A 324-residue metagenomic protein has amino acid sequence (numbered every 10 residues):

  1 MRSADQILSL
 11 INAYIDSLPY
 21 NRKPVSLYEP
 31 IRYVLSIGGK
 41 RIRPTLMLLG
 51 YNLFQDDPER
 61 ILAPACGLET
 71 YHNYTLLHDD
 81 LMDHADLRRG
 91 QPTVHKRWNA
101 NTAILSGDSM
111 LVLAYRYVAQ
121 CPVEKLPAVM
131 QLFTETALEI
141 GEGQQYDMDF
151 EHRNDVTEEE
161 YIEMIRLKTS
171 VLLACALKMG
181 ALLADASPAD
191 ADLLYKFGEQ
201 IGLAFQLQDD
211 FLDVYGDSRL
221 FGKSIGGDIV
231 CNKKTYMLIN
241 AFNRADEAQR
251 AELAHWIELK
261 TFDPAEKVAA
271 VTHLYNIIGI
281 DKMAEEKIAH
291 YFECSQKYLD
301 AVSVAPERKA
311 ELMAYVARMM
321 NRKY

Functional and structural regions predicted by a protein language model:
M1-Y324: All-alpha prenyltransferase/terpene-synthase fold signal
